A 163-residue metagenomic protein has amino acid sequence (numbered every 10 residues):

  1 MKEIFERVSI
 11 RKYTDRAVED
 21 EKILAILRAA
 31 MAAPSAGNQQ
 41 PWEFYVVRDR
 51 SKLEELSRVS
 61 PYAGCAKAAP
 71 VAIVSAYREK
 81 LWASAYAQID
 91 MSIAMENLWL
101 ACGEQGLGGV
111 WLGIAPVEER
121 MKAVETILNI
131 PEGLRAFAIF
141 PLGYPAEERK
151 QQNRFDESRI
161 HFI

Functional and structural regions predicted by a protein language model:
M1-I163: Acidic, surface-exposed loops and disordered segments
